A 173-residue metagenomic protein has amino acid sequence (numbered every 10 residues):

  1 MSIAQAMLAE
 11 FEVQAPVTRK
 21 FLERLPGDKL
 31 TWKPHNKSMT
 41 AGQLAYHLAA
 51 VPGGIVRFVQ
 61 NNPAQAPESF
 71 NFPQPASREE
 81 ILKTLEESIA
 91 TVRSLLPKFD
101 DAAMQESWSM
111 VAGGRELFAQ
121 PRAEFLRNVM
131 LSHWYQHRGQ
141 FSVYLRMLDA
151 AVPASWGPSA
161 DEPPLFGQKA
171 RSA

Functional and structural regions predicted by a protein language model:
M1-I3, P67-E68: Short, contiguous pre-domain boundary segments
I3-L8, P75-L82, R127-L131: Active-site rim elements
L8-E23, G27-N71, M110-A173: Short, contiguous alpha-helical
R57-D101: Helix-adjacent hinge/juxtasegments
K98-G114: Acidic catalytic patch
